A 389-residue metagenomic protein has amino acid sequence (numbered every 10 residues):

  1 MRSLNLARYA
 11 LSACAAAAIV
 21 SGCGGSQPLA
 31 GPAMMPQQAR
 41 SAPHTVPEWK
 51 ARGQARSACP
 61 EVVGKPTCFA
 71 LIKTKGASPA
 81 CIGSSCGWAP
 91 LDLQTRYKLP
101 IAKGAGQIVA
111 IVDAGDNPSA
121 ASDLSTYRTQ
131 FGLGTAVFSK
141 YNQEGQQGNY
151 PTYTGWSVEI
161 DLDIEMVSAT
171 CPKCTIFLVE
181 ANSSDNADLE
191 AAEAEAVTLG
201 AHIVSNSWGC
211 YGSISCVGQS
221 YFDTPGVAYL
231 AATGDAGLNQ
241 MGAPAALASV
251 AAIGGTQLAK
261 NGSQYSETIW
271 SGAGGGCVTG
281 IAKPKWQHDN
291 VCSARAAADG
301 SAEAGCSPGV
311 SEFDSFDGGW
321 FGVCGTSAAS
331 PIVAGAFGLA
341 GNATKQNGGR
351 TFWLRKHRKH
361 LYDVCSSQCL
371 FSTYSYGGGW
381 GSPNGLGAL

Functional and structural regions predicted by a protein language model:
M1-L11: Bacterial N-terminal signal peptides that target proteins for export
I19-G22: C-terminal motif of bacterial Sec signal peptides marking the signal peptidase cleavage site
G24-Q27: Bacterial signal peptide processing site
G31-G255, G276-C324, S330, G341-R350 (+4 more regions): Substrate-binding/charge-relay-adjacent region of secreted/lumenal peptidase catalytic domains
N186, A259-Y265: Short acidic, Gly/Pro-enriched loop/turn segments at secondary-structure junctions
S263-G274: Phosphate/diphosphate-binding glycine-rich loops and adjacent basic-rich segments that engage nucleotide
A336: Walker A/P-loop NTP-binding active-site region of P-loop NTPases, recognizing the glycine-rich GxxxxGKT/S
S366-Y374: Short acidic, Pro/Gly- and aromatic-enriched capping/linker segments at domain boundaries
